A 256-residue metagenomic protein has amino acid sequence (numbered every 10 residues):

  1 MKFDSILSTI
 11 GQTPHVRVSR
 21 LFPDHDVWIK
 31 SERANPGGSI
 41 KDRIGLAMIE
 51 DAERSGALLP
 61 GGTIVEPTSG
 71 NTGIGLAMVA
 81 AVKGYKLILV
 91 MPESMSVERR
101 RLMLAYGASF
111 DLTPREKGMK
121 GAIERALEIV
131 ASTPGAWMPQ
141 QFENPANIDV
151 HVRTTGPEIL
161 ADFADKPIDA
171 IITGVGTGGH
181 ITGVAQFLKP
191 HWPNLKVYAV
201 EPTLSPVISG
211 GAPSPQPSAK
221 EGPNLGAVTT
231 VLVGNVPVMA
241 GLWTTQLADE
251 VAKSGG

Functional and structural regions predicted by a protein language model:
M1-N235, L242, Q246, K253-S254: PLP-dependent amino-acid enzyme catalytic core
